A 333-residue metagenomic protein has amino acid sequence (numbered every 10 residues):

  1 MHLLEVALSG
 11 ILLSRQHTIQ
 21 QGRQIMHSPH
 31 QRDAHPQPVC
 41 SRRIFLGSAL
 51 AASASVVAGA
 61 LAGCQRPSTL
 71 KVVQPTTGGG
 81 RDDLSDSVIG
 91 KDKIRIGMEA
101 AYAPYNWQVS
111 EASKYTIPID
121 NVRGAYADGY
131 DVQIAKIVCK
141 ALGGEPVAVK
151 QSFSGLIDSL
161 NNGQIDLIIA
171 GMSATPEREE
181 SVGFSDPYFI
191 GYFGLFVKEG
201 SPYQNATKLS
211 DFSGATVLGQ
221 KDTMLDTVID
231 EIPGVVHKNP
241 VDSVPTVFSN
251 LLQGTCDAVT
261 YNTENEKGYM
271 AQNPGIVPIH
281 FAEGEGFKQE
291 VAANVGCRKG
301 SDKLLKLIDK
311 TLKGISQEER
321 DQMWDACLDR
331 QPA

Functional and structural regions predicted by a protein language model:
M1-C40, A51-G59: N-terminal secretory signal peptides
Q65-V72: Bacterial lipoprotein signal-peptidase II cleavage site
P75-G171: Extracytoplasmic small-molecule ligand-binding "clamshell" domains of the periplasmic binding protein/Venus flytrap
A103, G124-A141, M172-S173, G194-F248 (+2 more regions): Bilobed "Venus flytrap"/periplasmic-binding protein-like clamshell domains and structurally analogous long
K136, K140, E145-D211, E283: Acidic, polar ligand-binding/catalytic clefts
G171-S181, V228-E231, Q253, D257-Q289: A ligand-binding cleft/hinge motif common to bilobed small-molecule-binding domains
F189-E199, T263, K267-L312, L328-A333: Periplasmic-binding protein-like
M224-N239, P278, D309-A333: Ligand-binding clefts/hinges and TM-proximal coupling segments of bilobed small-molecule sensing domains
